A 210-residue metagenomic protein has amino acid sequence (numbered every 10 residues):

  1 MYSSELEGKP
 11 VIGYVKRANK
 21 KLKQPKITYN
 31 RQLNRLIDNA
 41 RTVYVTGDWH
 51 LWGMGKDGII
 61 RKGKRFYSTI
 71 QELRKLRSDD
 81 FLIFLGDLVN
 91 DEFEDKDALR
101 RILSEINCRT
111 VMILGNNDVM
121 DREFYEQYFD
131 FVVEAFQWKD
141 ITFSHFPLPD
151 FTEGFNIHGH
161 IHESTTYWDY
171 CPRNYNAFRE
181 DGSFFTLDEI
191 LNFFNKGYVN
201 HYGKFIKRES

Functional and structural regions predicted by a protein language model:
M1-D97, N192, K196, F205-S210: N-terminal active-site segment of His-dependent metallophosphoesterases
L36-D38, S104, P149-D150: Short, flexible hinge/linker loops that cap or flank conserved catalytic cores
A40, S78-D80, N107-R109, T152-E153: A general structural motif
Y44, I83, V111, F155-N156: Hydrophobic "anchor" residues on beta-strands that sit immediately upstream of conserved functional sites
T46, L85, I113-G115, S144-F146 (+1 more regions): Conserved beta-strand termini and adjacent loop/short-helix elements that scaffold enzyme active sites in alpha/beta
K56-D57, G86-S104, L114, V119-V132 (+1 more regions): Metal-dependent catalytic neighborhoods of phosphoester/phosphodiester hydrolases
D118, R122-E209: Conserved beta-sheet core of the metallophosphoesterase superfamily
